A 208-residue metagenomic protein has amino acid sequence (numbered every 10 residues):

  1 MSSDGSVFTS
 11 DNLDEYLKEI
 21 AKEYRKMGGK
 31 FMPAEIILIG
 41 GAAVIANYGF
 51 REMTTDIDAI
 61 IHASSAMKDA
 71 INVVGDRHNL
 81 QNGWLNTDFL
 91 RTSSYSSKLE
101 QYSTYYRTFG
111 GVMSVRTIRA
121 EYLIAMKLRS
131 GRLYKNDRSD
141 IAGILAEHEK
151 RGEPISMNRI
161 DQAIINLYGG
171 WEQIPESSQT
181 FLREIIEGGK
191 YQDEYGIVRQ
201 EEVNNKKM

Functional and structural regions predicted by a protein language model:
M1-M208: Compositionally biased terminal segments of proteins
